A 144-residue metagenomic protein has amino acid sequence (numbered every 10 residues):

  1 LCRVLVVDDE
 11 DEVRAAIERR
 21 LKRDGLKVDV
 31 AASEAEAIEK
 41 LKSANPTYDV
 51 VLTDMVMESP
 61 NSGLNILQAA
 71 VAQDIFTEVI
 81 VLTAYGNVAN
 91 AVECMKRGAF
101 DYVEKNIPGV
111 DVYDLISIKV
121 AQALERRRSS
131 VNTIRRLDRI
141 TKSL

Functional and structural regions predicted by a protein language model:
D8, D54-M55, T83: Active-site residues of response regulator receiver
D11-V30: Two-component/phosphorelay signaling modules centered on CheY-like receiver
A31-A37, V88: Conserved Asp/Asn-Gly motif in the active-site loop of CheY-like receiver
E39, V56, N61-F76, E93: Short amphipathic alpha-helix used as the core "switch/output" element in two-component signaling
N45-L52: Active-site beta3 strand of CheY-like receiver
Q73, Y85-G86, R97: Short, conserved "switch-loop" micro-motifs in signal-transduction and mechanochemical regulators
V112-S130: Receiver (REC) domain switch/output surface
